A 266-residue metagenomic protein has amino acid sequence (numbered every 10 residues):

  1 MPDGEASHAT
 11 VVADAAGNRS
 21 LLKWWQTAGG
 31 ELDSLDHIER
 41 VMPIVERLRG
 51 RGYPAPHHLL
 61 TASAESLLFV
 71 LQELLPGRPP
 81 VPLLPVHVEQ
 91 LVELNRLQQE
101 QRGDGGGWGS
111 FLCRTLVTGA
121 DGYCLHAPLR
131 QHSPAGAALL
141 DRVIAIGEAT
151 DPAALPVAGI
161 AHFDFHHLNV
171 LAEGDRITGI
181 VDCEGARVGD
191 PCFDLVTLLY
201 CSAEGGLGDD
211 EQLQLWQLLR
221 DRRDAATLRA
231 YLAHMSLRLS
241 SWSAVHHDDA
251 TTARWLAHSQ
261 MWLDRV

Functional and structural regions predicted by a protein language model:
M1-D14: ATP-binding glycine-rich phosphate-binding loop
V11-A13, W24, L60, L71-P76 (+1 more regions): Conserved hydrophobic "DFG−1" position in protein kinase catalytic cores
A15-G17, R176: Glycine-centered tight beta-turn/hairpin loop motif at sheet-sheet or coil-to-beta transitions
R19-E65, R78-L94: A conserved alpha-helical element in kinase catalytic cores
P56-V70, L74-A138, A145, P152-A158 (+1 more regions): A cross-family kinase active-site recognition segment
A158-A161, L171-L215: Active-site Asp-x-Gly
D164: Conserved catalytic-loop position in the HRD/HxD motif
F193-R223, A233-D249, Q260: Active-site activation/catalytic loop segments of kinase-like enzymes and analogous catalytic loops in related
